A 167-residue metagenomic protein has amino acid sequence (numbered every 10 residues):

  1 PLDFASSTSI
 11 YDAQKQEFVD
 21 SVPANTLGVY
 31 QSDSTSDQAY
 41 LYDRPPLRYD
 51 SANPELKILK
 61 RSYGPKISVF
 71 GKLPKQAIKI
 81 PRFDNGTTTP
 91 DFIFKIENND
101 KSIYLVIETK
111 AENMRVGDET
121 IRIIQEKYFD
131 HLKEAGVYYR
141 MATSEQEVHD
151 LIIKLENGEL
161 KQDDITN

Functional and structural regions predicted by a protein language model:
P1-N167: Electrostatic, structured charged patches in enzyme active sites and in nucleic-acid/phosphate-binding
